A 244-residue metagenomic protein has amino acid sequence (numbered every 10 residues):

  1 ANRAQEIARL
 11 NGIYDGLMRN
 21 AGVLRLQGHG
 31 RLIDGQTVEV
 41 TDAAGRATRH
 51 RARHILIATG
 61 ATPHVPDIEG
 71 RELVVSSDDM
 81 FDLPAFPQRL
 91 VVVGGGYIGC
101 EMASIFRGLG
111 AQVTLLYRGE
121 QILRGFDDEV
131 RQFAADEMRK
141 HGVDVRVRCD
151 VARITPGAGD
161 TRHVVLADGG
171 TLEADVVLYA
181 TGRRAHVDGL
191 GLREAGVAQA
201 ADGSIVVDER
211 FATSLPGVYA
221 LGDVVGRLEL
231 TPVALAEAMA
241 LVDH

Functional and structural regions predicted by a protein language model:
A1-N2: Glycine-rich active-site loop/strand segments that organize a redox cofactor
L10-N11, T48, A85-P87, I98 (+4 more regions): Structural/interface elements that position substrates and couple domains in central-metabolism enzymes
L17-L56: Conserved redox-cofactor binding core of oxidoreductases
L24-Q27, R31-V40, L109-E209: A Rossmann-like FAD-binding core segment of flavoenzymes
I57-L115, H141, R193-A195, Q199-S214: Glycine-rich dinucleotide-binding loop and its adjacent helix/turn
E72-P87, T171-H244: FAD-site-proximal beta/loop scaffold in flavoenzymes
V93-G96, F126, D223: Glycine-rich Rossmann-fold phosphate-binding loop(s) that bind the pyrophosphate of adenine dinucleotide cofactors
